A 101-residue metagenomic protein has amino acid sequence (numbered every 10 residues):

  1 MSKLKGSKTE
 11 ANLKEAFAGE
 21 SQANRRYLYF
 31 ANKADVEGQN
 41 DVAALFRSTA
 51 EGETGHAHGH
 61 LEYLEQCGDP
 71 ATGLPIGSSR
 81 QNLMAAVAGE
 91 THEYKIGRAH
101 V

Functional and structural regions predicted by a protein language model:
M1-R98: Non-heme di-metal
